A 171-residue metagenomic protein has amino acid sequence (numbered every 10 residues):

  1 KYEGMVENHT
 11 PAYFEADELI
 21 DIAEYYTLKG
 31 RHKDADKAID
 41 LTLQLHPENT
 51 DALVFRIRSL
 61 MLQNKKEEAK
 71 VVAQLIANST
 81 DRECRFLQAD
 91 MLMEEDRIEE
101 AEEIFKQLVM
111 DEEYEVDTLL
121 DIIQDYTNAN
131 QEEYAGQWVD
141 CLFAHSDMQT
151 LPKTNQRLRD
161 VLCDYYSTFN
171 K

Functional and structural regions predicted by a protein language model:
K1-A16, Q74-I76, P152: TPR-adjacent "capping" and linker segments in tetratricopeptide-repeat scaffold/adaptor proteins
E3-E7, D40, Q74, K106 (+1 more regions): Alpha-solenoid helical repeat scaffolds
D21-I22, R56, Q88, D121-Y126 (+1 more regions): Structural register within alpha-helical repeat arrays
I22, T42, L75-A77, L108 (+2 more regions): Alpha-helical solenoid scaffolds that mediate protein-protein interactions, centered on TPR/SEL1-like repeats but also
P47, S79-D81, E112-Y114, S146-Q149: Short coil turns that delineate tetratricopeptide repeat
A52, C84, T118, L151-T154 (+1 more regions): TPR alpha-solenoid repeat register
